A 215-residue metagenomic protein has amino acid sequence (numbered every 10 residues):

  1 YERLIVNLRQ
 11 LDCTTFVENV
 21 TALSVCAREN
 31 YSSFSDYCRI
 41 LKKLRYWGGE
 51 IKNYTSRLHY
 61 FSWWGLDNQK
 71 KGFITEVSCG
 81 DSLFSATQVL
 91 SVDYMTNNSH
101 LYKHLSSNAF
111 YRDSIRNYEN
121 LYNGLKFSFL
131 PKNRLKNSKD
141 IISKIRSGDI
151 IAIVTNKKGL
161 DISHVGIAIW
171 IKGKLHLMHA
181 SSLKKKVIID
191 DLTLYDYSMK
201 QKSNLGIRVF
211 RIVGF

Functional and structural regions predicted by a protein language model:
Y1-K126, W170, H179-S182: Acidic/His-rich structured neighborhood in mature extracellular/periplasmic domains
S107-N108, P131, T193: Helix N-terminus capping/helix-initiation residues
F129-I141: Short alpha-helix capping/helix-loop boundary micro-motifs
S138, S143-F215: C-terminal soluble interaction/assembly domains
